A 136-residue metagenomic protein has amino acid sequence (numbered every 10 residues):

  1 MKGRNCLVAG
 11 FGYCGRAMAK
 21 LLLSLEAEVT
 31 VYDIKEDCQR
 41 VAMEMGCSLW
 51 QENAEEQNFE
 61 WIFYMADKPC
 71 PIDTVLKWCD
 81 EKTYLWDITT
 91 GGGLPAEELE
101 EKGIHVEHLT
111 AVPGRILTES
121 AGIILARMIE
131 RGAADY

Functional and structural regions predicted by a protein language model:
M1-L23: Glycine-rich adenosine-cofactor-binding loop
K2-N5, F59, K82: Phosphate-coordination loops involved in phosphoryl transfer and adenosine-cofactor binding
G12, I34-K35, T89-G91: Residues in the short beta-alpha loop(s) of Rossmann-like NAD(P)-binding domains
S24-M45: NAD(P)-binding Rossmann-fold cofactor-contacting core
M45-N58: Short acidic low-complexity segments
W61-F63, L85-W86: N-terminal Rossmann-like NAD(P) cofactor-binding module of classical short-chain dehydrogenase/reductase
K68-Y84: Rossmann-fold NAD(P) dinucleotide-binding segment
I88-Y136: Adenosine-phosphate binding glycine-rich loop
